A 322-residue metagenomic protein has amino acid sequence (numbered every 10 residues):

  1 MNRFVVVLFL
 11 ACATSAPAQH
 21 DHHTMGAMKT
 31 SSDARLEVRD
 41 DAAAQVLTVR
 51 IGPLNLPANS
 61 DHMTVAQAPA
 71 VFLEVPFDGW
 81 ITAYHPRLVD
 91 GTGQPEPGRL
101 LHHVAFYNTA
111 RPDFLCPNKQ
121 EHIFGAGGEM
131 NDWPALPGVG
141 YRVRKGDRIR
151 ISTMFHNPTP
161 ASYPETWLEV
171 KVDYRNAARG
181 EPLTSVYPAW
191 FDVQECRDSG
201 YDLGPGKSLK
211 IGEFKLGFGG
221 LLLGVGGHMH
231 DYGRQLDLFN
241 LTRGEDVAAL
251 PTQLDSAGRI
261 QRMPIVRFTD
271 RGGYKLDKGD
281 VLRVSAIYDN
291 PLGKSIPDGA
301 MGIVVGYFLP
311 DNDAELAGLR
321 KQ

Functional and structural regions predicted by a protein language model:
V5-A13: Bacterial N-terminal signal peptides
S15-A18: Sec/Tat signal peptide C-region and signal peptidase I cleavage site
H20-L221, G226-Q322: Beta-strand-centric surfaces of beta-sandwich/beta-rich domains
